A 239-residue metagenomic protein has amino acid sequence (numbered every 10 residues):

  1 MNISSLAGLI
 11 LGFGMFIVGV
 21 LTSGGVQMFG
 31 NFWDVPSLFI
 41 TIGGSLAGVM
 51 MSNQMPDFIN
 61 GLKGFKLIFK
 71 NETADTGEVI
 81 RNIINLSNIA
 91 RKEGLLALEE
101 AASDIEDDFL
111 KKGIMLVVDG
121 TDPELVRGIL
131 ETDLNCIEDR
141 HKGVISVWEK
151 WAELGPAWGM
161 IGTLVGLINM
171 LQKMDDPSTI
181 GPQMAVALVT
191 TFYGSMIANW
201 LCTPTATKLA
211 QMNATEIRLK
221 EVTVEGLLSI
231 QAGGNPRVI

Functional and structural regions predicted by a protein language model:
S4, G8, M15-I145, E216-I239: Large intracellular
A7-I10, G14-F29, C136-M212: Helix-termination/interfacial motifs at the ends of transmembrane alpha-helices
